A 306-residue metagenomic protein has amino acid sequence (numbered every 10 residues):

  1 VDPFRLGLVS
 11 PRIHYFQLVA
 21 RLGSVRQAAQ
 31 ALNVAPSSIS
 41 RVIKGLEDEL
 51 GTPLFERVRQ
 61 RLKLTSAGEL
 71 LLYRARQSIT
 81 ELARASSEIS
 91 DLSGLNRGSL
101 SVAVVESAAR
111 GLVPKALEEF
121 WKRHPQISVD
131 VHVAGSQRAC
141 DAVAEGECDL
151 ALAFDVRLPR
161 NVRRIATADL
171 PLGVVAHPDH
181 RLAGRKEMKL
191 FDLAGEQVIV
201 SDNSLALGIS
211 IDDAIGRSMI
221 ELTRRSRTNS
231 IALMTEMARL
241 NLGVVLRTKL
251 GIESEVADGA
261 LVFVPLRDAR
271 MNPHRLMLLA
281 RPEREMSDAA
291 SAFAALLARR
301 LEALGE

Functional and structural regions predicted by a protein language model:
Q17-P36: Short helix-boundary/capping micro-motifs
E47-E69: A short LG(V/I)-centered, amphipathic sequence patch enriched for acidic residue(s) preceding the LG motif
E49-L50, L71-S93: Alpha-helical linker/hinge and terminal dimerization helices associated with HTH transcriptional regulators
R97-R160, M219: Central regulatory/effector-binding core of bacterial HTH transcription factors
L112, V262-E306: A late-sequence structural motif
G135-C140, A144-C148, F154, S204-V264: Hydrophobic hinge/microswitch elements
R160-A166, L170, R185, D192 (+1 more regions): Beta-alpha-beta core module
A183, Q197-S218, M286-L296, R300-E306: Secondary-structure junction motif
